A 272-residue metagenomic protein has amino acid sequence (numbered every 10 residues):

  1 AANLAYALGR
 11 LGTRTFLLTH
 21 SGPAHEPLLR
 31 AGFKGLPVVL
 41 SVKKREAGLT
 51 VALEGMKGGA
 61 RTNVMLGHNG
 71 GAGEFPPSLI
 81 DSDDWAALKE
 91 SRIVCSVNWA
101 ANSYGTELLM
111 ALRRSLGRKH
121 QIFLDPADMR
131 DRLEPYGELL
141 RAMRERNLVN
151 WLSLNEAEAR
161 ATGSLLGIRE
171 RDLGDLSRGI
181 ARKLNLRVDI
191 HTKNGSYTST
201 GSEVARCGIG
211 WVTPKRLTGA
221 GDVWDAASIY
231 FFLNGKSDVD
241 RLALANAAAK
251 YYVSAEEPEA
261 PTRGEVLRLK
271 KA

Functional and structural regions predicted by a protein language model:
L4, L79, D222-D225: Alpha-helical transmembrane segments that form the membrane-embedded catalytic/substrate-binding core of multi-pass
A5, G9, L233: Gly/Ala-rich phosphate-binding loop of Rossmann-like dinucleotide-binding domains, activating on the conserved
L8, T192-N194, G219-V223: A short acidic Gly-Thr/Ser loop motif
R10-A205, G210-V212, K236, L242-L244 (+1 more regions): Ribokinase/PfkB-type carbohydrate-kinase core domain
R160-S164, P214-D238, L242, A248: Short, small-residue alpha-helix embedded
A249-V253: C-terminal helical cap
